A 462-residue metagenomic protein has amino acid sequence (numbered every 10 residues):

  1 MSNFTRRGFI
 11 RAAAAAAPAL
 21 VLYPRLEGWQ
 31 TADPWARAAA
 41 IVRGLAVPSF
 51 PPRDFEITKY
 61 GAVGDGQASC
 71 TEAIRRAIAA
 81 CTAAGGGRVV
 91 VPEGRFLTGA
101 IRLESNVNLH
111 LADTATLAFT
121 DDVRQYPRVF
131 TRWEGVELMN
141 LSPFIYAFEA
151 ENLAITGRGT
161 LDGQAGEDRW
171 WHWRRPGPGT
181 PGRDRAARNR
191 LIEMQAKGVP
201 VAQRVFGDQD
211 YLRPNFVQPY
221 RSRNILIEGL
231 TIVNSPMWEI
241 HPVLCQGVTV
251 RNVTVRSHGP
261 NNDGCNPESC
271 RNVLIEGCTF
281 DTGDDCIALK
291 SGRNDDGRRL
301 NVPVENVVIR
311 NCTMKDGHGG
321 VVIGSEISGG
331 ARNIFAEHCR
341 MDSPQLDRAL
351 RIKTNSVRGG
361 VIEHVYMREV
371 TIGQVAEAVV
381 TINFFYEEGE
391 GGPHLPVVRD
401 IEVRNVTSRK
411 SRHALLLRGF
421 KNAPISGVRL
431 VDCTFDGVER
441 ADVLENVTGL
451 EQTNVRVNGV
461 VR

Functional and structural regions predicted by a protein language model:
S2-R462: Extracellular/periplasmic carbohydrate-active domains that bind, remodel, or depolymerize complex polysaccharides
